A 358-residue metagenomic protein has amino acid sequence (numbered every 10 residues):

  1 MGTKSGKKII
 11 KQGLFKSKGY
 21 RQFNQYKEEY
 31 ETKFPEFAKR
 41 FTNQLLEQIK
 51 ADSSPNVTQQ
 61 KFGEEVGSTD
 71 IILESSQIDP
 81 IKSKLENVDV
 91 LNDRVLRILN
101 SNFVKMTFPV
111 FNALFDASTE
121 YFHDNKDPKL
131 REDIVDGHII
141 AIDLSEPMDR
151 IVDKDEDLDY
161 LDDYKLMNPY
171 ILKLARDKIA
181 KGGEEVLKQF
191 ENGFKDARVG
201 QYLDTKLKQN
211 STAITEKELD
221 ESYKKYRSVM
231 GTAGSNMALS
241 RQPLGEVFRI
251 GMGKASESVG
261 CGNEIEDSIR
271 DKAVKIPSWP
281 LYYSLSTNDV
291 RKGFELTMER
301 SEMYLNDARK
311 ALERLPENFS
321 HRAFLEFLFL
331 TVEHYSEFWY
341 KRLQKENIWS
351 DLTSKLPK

Functional and structural regions predicted by a protein language model:
M1-K358: All-alpha prenyltransferase/terpene-synthase fold signal
